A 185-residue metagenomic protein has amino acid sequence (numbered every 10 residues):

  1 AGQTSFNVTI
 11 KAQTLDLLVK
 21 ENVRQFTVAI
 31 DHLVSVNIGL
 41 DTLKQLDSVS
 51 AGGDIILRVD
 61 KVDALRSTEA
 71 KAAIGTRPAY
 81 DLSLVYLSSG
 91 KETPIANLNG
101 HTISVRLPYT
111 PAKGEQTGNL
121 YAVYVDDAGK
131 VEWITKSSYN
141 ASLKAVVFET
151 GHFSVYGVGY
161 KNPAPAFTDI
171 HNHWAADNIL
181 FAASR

Functional and structural regions predicted by a protein language model:
A1-A128: Proteolytic processing hotspots in large secreted/extracellular or virion-associated proteins and select intracellular
H101, N140-S142: Ser/Thr- and Asn-enriched, surface-exposed coil loops between beta-strands
R106-P111, A145-G151: Exposed aromatic-hydrophobic patches
K130-V131, K144-V146: Hydrophobic residues embedded in beta-strands of well-ordered beta-sheets
W133-N140: Solvent-exposed serine/threonine-rich low-complexity stretches and specific carbohydrate-binding patches
V146-P163: C-terminal beta-strand-rich structural cap/linker in extracellular carbohydrate-active enzymes
N162-R185: Extracytoplasmic Gram-positive cell-surface binding/anchoring modules and repeats
